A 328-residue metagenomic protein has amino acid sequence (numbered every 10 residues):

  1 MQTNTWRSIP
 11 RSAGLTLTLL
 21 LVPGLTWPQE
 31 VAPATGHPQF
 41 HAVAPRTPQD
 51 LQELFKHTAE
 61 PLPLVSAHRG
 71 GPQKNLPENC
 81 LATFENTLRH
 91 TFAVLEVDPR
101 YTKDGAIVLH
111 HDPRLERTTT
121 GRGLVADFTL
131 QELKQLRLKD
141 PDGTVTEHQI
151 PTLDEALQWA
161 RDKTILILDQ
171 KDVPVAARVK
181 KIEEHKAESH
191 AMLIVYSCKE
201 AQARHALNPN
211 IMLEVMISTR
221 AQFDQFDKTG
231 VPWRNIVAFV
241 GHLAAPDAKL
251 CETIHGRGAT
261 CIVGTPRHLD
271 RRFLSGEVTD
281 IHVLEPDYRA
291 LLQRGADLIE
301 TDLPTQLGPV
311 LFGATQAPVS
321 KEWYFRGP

Functional and structural regions predicted by a protein language model:
M1, P28-Q29: Intrinsic disorder/low-complexity signal
Q2-G14: Bacterial N-terminal signal peptides that target proteins for export
S12-T26: Bacterial N-terminal signal peptides
Q29-P328: Phosphate-group recognition and catalysis centered on beta-loop-alpha active-site segments
